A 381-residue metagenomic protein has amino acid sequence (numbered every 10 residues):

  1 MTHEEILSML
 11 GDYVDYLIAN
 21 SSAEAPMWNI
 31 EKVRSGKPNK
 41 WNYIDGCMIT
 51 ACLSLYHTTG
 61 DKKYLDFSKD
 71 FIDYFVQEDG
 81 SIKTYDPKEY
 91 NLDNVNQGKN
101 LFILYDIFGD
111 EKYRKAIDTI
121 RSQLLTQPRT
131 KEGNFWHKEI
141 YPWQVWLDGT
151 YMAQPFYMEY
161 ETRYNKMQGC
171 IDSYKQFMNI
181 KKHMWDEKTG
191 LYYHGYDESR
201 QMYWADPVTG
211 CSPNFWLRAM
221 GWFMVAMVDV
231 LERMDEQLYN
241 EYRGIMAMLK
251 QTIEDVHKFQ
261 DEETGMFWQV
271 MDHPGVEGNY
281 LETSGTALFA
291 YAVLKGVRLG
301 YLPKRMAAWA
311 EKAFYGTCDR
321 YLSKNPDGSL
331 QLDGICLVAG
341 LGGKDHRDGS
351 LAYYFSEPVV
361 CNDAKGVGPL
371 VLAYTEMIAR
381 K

Functional and structural regions predicted by a protein language model:
T2-I44, K63-L65, Y74-L92, N96-G98 (+4 more regions): CBM-like carbohydrate-recognition segments
L7-P26, D66-K83, K115-N134, M167-Y196 (+3 more regions): Long, well-ordered core segments of solenoidal/helical folds
A51, T58, N100, I107 (+9 more regions): Core register positions within helices of long alpha-helical scaffolds
T59, F108, Y160-I171, V230-R243 (+1 more regions): Inter-helical turn/loop segments and adjacent helix faces that build the functional surface of alpha-helical bundle
V76-K83, R129, N134-E139, S199-P213 (+2 more regions): Acidic/His metal-coordination segments adjacent to aromatic residues that form catalytic metal sites in metalloenzymes
D148-R163: Acidic/serine-rich, low-complexity amphipathic helices located in mid- to C-terminal regulatory regions
M224-P274, G278: Oxyanion-binding "anion nests"
